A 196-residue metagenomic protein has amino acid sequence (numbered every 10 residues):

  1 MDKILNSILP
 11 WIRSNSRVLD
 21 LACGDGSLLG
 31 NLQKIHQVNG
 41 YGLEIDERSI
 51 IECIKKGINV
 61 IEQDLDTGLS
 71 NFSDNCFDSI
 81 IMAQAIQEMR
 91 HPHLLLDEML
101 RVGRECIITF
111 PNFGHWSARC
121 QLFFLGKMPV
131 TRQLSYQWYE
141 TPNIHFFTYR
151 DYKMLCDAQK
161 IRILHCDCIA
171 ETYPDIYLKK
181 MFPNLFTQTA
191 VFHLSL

Functional and structural regions predicted by a protein language model:
M1-N15: Conserved alpha-helix/loop element of class I SAM-dependent methyltransferases that forms part of the SAM/SAH-binding
S14, N75-C76, V102: Alpha-helix C-terminal capping/helix-to-coil transition sites in glycosyltransferase folds
A22-G24: Class I SAM-dependent methyltransferase "Motif I" SAM/SAH-binding loop
S27, N31-G68: Class I SAM-dependent methyltransferase SAM/SAH-binding core
G68-D74: Short conserved loop adjoining the S-adenosyl-L-methionine
S79-R90: A short SAM/SAH-binding and catalytic strip from SAM-dependent methyltransferases
H93-E98, E105-L196: S-adenosyl-L-methionine-dependent methyltransferase catalytic module, highlighting the catalytic core
